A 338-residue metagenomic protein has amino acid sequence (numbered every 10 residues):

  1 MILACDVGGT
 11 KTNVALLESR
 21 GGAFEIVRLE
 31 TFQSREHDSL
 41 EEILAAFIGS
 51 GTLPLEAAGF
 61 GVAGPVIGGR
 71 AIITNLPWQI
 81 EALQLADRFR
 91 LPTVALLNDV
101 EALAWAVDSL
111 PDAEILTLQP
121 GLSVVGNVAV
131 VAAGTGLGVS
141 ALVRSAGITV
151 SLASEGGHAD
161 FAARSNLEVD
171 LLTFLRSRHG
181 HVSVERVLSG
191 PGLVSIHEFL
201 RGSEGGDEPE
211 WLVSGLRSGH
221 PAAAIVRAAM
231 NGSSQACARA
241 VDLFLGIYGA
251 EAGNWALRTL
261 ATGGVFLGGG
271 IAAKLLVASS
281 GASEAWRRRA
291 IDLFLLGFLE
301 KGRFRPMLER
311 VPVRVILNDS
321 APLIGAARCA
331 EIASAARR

Functional and structural regions predicted by a protein language model:
M1-L53, D170-R338: ATP-binding/phosphotransfer module of carbohydrate and carboxylate kinases, centering on a glycine-rich
D6, D99, G134: Active-site glycine-centered loops adjacent to acidic/histidine catalytic or metal-binding residues that shape
R20-G22, P111, S145-I148: Short, surface-exposed beta-strand-loop junctions and turns on beta-sheet-rich folds
G49-L96, E101-E114, V130, G264 (+1 more regions): Short beta-strand-loop/turn "lid" adjacent to the catalytic site in phosphate-handling enzymes
R90-P92, V124-V128, A261-T262, R310-V311: Short coil/turn connectors at secondary-structure junctions
I115-P120, V124-E185, L276, W286-L308: Glycine-rich phosphate-binding loop of actin/hexokinase-like ATP-binding domains
